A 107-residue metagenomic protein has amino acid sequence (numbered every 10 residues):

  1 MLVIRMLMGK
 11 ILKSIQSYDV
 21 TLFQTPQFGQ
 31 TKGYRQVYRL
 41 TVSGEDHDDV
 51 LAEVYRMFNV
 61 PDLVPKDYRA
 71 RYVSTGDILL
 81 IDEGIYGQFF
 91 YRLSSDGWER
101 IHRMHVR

Functional and structural regions predicted by a protein language model:
M1-H47: Extended boundary segments
M8, D46, P65, L93-S94: Serine/threonine-rich low-complexity intrinsically disordered regions
S17, L22, G33, V37 (+4 more regions): Intrinsically disordered, low-complexity N-terminal regions enriched in serine/proline/glycine with scattered basic
R39-G84: Short, conserved turn/kink motifs that form compact alpha/beta structural patches or helix kinks used as
A70-R107: Short, compact, well-ordered microdomains
